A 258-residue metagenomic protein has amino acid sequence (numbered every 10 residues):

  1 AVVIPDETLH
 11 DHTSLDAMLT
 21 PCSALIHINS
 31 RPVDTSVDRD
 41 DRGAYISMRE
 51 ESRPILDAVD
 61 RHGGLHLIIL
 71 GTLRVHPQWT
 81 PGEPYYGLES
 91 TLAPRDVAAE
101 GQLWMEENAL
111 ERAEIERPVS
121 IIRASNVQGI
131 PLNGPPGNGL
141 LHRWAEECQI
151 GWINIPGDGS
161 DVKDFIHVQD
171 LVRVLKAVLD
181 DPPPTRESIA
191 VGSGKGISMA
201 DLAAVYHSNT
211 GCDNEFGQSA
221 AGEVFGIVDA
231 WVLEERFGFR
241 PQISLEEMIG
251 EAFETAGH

Functional and structural regions predicted by a protein language model:
D6-E50, A58: NAD(P)H-binding glycine-rich loop region in Rossmannoid oxidoreductase-like domains and their noncatalytic homologs
R53-V97: Conserved Rossmann-fold NAD(P)-dependent oxidoreductase catalytic core, especially the SDR/UDP-sugar
A93-S120: Active-site Tyr-X1-5-Lys
L103, G129-H142, P156, V168 (+2 more regions): Glycine/proline-rich active-site loop of Rossmann-fold NAD(P)-dependent oxidoreductases
L110-V162: NAD(P)-dependent short-chain dehydrogenase/reductase
Q128-P131, I155-V162, I189-I197, S219-E223 (+1 more regions): Glycine-rich Rossmann NAD(P)(H)-binding loop
V172-A221, D229-A230: Mid/C-terminal beta-alpha module of Rossmann-like enzyme folds, strongest in SDR-family dehydrogenases/epimerases
S244-H258: Amphipathic terminal alpha-helices
